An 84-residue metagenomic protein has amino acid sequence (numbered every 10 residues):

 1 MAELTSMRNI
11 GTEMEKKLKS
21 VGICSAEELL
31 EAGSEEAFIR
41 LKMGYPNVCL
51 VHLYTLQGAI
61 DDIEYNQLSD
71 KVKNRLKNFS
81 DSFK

Functional and structural regions predicted by a protein language model:
M1-N9, K16, N47-I60: Extended, structured, electrostatic nucleic-acid-contact surfaces
E13-V21, E36: Catalytic DNA-binding helix-loop module of base-excision-repair DNA glycosylases/AP lyases
A32-G33: A general structural motif at alpha-helix termini
T55-K84: C-terminal structural segments of small proteins and small subunits
